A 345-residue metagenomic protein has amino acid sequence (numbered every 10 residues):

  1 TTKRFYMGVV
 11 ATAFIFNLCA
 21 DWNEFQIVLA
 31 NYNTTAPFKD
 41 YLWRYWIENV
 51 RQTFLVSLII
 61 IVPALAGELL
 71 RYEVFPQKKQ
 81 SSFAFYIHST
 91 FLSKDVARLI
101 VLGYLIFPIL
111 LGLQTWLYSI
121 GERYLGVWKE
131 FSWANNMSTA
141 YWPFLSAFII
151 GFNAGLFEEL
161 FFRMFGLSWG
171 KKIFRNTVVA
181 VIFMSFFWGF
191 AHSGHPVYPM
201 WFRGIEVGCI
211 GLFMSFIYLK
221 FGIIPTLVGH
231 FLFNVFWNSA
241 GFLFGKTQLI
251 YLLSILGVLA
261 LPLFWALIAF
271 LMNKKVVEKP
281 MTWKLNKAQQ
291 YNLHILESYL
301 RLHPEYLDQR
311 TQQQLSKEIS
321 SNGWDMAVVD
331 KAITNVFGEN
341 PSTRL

Functional and structural regions predicted by a protein language model:
T1, N17-D21, I60-Y72, L261-V276: Alpha-helical transmembrane segments
T1-A13, V74, K78: Juxtamembrane interface at the cytosolic side of transmembrane helices
M7-D21, L102-T115, S215-Y218: Hydrophobic alpha-helical membrane-insertion segments
C19-T34, S119-Y124, F190-P196, N238-G245: Juxtamembrane "helix-exit" motif on the non-cytosolic side of transmembrane helices
Q26-S57, I61-A154: Juxtamembrane helix-loop-helix connectors linking adjacent transmembrane helices in multi-pass membrane enzymes
P76-S82, K274-L285: Short, Lys/Arg-enriched, Gly/Pro-containing loop segments at transmembrane-helix junctions of multi-pass membrane
L111, T115, V127-V277: Transmembrane helix-loop-helix hairpins at the membrane interface of multi-pass integral membrane proteins
V277-R344: Eukaryotic low-complexity, mixed-charge intrinsically disordered interaction/regulatory segments enriched in acidic
